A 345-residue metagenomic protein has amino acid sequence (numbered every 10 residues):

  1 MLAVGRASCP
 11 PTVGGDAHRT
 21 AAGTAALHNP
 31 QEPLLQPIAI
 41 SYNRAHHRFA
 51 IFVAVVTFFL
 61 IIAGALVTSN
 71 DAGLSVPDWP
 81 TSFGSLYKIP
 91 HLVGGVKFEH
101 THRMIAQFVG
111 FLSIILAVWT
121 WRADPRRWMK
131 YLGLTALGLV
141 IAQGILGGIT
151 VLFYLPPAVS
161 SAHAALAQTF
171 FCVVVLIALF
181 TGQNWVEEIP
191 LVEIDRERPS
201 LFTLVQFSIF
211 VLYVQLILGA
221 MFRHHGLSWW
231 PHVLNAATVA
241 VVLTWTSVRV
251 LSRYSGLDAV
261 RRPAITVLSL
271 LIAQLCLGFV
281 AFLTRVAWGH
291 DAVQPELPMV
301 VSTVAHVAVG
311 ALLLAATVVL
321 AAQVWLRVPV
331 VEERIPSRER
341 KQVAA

Functional and structural regions predicted by a protein language model:
S8-P11, D16-H18, G23-L27, P33: Short, low-complexity intrinsically disordered segments enriched in A/P/G/S/L with frequent Arg, especially at protein
P30-Y42, Q183-L201, V328-A345: Membrane-interfacial, low-structure loops and terminal tails that flank and connect transmembrane helices in multi-pass
A45-A72, Q215: N-terminal signal-anchor transmembrane alpha helix
R48-A50, R127-L137, S200-Q206, D258-V267 (+1 more regions): Membrane-interfacial loop-to-transmembrane alpha-helix junctions, especially the N-terminal start
V56-I62, G138-V140, V173-L176, P199-A220 (+1 more regions): Alpha-helical transmembrane segments of multi-pass integral membrane proteins
V67-V76, I141-A164, M221-V233, L277-A311: Interfacial helix-loop-helix junctions of multi-pass membrane proteins
T68-H100, D291-P295: Extracytosolic (periplasmic/ER-lumenal) interhelical loops and adjacent juxtamembrane/interface segments of multi-pass
G95-I115, V159-V173, I217, L227-T244 (+1 more regions): Membrane-interface loop-to-helix entry segments
